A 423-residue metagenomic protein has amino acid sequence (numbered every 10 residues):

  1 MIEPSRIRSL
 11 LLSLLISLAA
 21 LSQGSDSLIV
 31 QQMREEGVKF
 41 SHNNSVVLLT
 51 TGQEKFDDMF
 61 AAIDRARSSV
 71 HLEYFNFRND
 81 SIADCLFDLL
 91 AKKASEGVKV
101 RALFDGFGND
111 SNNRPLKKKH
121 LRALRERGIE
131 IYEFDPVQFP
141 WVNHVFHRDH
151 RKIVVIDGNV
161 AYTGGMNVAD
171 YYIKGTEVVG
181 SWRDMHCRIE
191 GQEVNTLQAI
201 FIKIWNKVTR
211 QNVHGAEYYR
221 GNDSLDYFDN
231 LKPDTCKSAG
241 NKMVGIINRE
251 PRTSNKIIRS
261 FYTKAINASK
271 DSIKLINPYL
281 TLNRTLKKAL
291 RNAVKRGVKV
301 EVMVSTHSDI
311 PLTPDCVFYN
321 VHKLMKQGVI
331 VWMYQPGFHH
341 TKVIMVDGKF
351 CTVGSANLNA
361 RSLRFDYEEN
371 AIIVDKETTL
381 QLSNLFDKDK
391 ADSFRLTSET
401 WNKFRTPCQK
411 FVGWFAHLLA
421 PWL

Functional and structural regions predicted by a protein language model:
M1-L11: Bacterial N-terminal signal peptides that target proteins for export
S9-A19: Bacterial N-terminal signal peptides
A20-L423: Charged, low-complexity intrinsically disordered terminal segments
